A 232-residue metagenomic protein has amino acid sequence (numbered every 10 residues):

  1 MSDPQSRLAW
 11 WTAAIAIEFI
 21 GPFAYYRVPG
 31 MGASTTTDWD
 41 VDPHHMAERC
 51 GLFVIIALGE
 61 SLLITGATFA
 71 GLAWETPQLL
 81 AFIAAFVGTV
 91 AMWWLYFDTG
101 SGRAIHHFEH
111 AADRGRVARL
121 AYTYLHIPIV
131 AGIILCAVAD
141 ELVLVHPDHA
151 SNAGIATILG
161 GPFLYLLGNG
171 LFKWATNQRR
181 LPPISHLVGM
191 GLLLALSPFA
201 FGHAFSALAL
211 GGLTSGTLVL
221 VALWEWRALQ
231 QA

Functional and structural regions predicted by a protein language model:
M1-S6, A14-A195, L220-Q231: Predominantly late transmembrane helices and immediately cytosolic-facing juxtamembrane segments
Q5-L8, A204-T214: Loop-to-transmembrane alpha-helix initiation sites
G170, L213-G216: Short, loop-centered acidic/histidine patches that primarily coordinate divalent metals
G191-F205: C-terminal structured domain segments
L208, G216-L223: Short, amphipathic C-terminal "tail helix"
